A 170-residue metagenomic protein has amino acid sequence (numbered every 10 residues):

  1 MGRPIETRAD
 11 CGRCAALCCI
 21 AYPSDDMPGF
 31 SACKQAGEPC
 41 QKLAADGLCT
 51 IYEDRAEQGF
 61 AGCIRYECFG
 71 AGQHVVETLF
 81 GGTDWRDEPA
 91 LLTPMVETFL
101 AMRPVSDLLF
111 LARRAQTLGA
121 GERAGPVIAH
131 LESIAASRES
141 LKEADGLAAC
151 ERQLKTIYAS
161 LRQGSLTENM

Functional and structural regions predicted by a protein language model:
M1-L17, P23-M170: Short loop/turn segments that flank or connect secondary-structure elements
